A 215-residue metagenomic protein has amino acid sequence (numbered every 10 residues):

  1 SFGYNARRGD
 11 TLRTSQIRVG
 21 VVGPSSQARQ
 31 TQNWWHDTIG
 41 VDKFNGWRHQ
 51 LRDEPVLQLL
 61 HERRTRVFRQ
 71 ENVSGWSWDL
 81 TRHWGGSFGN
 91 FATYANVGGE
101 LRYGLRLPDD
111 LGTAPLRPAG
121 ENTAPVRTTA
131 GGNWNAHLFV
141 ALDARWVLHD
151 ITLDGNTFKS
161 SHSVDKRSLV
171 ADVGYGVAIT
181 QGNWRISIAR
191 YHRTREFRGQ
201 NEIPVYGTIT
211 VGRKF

Functional and structural regions predicted by a protein language model:
S1-N5, E62-R66, E100-G104, G174-T180 (+1 more regions): Transmembrane beta-barrel domains of outer membrane proteins
S1-Q58, T157-K159: Transmembrane beta-barrel domains of Gram-negative outer membranes and organellar outer membranes
R13, D53-L59, W78, F91-V97 (+5 more regions): Residues that define the transmembrane beta-barrel architecture of outer-membrane proteins
I17-G23, R63, R82-N90, L101 (+4 more regions): Transmembrane beta-barrel strands of outer-membrane/channel proteins
V22-S26, R66-Q70, G89-F91, R106 (+2 more regions): Sequence/structural signature of outer-membrane beta-barrel proteins
Q27-Q32, E71-V73, Y94-G99, L111 (+1 more regions): A short secondary-structure junction signal
H36-Y103: Loop-centered beta-sheet repeat module
R106-F215: Outer membrane beta-barrel transmembrane domains
